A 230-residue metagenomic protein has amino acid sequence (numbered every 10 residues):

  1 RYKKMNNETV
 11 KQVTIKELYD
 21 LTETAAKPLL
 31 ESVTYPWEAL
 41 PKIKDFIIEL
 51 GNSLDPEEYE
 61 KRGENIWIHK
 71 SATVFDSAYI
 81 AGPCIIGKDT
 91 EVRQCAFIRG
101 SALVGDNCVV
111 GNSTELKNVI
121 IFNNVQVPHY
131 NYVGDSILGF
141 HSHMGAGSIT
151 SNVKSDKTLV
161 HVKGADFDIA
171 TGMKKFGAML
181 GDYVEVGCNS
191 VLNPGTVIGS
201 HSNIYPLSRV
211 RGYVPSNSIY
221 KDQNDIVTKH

Functional and structural regions predicted by a protein language model:
R1-N65, H201, L207, S216-S218 (+1 more regions): Terminal amphipathic alpha-helical/low-complexity segments used for targeting or macromolecular assembly
A26-K27, I121-N123, P128-H230: Glycine-rich hexapeptide-repeat left-handed beta-helix
R62-P83, R211-G212: N-terminal capping/interface segment
W67, I85, L103, M179 (+1 more regions): ABC ATPase A-loop
V74-S113: Glycine-rich active-site/cofactor-binding loop and its immediate structural neighborhood
Y79-I80, F97-I98, E115-K117, Y132-G134 (+1 more regions): Glycine-rich beta-solenoid repeat tracts in large extracellular/virion proteins
